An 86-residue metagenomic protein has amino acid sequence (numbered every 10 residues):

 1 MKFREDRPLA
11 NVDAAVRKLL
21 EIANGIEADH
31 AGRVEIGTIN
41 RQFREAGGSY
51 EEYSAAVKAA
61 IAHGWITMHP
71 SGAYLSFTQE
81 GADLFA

Functional and structural regions predicted by a protein language model:
M1-Y50: Short amphipathic alpha-helical interface segments
R17, G37, S54-K58, Q79: A generic structural signal for well-ordered alpha-helical surface patches
N24, V57, I61, A82-D83: Residues within alpha-helical segments
E45, W65, D83-A86: Alpha-helix boundary/capping detector
G47-A62: Short amphipathic alpha-helical interaction segments
A62-S71: A short, conserved structural fragment
P70-A86: Accessory beta->alpha helical hairpin/"wing" motif in late/C-terminal subdomains of nucleic-acid enzymes
